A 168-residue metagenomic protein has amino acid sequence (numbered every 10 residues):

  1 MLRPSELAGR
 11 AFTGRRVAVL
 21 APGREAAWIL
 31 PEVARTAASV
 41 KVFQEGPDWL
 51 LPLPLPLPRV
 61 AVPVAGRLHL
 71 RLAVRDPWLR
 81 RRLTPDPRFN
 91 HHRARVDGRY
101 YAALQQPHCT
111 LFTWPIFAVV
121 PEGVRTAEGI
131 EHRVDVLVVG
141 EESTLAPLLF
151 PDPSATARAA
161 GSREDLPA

Functional and structural regions predicted by a protein language model:
M1-P4, R35-T36, Q106, I130-A155: Glycine-rich beta-alpha-beta "Rossmann" dinucleotide-binding loop(s) and their flanking helix/strand
M1-W78, F89, C109, L149 (+1 more regions): Rossmann-like dinucleotide-binding core of oxidoreductases
V17-L20, V40, V124, R133-S143: Short hydrophobic core segments
W49-L51, N90-H91, A118-V120, L145: Flexible loop/turn segments at secondary-structure boundaries
R81-D86: Short coil/turn segments at secondary-structure boundaries
P87, P107-A127: A conserved short coil-to-beta-strand element within the FAD-binding core of flavoproteins
P87-F89, R125-A127, H132-V134, L148-A168: Rossmann-like nucleotide/phosphate-binding core characteristic of flavoprotein oxidoreductases
